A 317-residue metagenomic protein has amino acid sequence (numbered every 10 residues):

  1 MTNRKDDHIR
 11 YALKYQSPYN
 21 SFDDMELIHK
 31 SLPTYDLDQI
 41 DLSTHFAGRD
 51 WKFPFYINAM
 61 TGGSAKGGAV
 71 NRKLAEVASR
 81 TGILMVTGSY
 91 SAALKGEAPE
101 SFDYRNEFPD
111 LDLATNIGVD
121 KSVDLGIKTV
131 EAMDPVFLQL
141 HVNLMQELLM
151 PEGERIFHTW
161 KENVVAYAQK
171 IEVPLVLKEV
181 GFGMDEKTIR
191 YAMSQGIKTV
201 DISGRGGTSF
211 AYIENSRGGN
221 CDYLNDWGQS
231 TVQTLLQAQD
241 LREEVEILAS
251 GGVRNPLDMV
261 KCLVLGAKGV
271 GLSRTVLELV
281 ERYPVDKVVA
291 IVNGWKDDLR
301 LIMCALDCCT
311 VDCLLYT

Functional and structural regions predicted by a protein language model:
M1-A47, W51: An N-cap/entry alpha-helix motif that binds or orients negatively charged groups
H45-R49, K73-R80, F102-P109, I127-D134 (+1 more regions): Acidic (Asp/Glu)-rich catalytic clusters
F46-A92: Active-site cofactor/substrate anionic-group-binding motifs, chiefly glycine- and Lys/Arg-rich phosphate-binding loops
F55-N58, I83-G88, L111-I117, L140 (+4 more regions): Hydrophobic faces of well-ordered beta-strands that scaffold small-molecule active sites in alpha/beta enzyme cores
I57, A78, L138, V200 (+3 more regions): Conserved, mostly hydrophobic/aromatic
K66-A69, S91-N106, K121-L125, Q146-A168 (+4 more regions): Active-site-adjacent beta->alpha loops and helix N-cap segments on the catalytic face of soluble alpha/beta enzymes
K161, V165-R282: Glycine-rich phosphate/ribose-binding loops and adjacent secondary-structure elements that form binding surfaces
Y316-T317: Conserved small/polar residues in nucleotide/adenosyl-binding loops
